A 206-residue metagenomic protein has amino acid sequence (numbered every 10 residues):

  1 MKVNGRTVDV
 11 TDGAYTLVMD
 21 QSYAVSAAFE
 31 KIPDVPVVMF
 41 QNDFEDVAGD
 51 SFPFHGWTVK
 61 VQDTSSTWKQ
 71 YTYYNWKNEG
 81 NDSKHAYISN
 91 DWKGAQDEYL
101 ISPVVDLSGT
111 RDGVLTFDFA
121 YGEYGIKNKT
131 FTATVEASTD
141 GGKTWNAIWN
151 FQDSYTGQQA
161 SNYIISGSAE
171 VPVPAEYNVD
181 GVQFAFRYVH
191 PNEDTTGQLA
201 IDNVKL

Functional and structural regions predicted by a protein language model:
M1-Y15: Surface-exposed interfaces of beta-sheet-rich extracellular modules
T11-D34: Conserved "repeat-terminator" motif of extracellular CCP/Sushi domains
A27, F44, S102, L107-Y124 (+3 more regions): Extracellular beta-strand-rich recognition modules
V37-Q96, Y155-T156, S166-G167: Extracellular glycan-recognition surfaces and repeat-rich motifs
W92-T110, I165-E170: Short beta-strands within extracellular/lumenal beta-sheet-rich domains
K93-Y99, N128-T130, V189-L206: Extracellular carbohydrate recognition
S138-T139: Conserved Ser/Thr-centered positions that define the repeating blades of beta-propeller domains
K143-Y177: Extracellular carbohydrate recognition and processing domains and analogous Trp-centered ligand-binding platforms
